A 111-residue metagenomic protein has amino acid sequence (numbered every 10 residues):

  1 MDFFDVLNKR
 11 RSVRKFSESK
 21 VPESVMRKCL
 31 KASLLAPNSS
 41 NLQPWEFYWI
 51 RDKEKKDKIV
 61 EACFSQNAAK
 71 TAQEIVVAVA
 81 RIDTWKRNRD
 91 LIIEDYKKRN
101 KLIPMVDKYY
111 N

Functional and structural regions predicted by a protein language model:
M1-N111: Acidic, surface-exposed loops and disordered segments
